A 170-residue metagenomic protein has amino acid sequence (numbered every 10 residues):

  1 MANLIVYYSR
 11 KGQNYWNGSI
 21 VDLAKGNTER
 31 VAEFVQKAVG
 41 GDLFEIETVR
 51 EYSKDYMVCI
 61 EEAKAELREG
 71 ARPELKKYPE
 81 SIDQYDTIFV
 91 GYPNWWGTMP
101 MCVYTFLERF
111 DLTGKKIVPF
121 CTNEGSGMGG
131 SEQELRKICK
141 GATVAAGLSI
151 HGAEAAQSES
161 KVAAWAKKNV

Functional and structural regions predicted by a protein language model:
M1-T87, G97-T98, Y104, S160-V170: N-terminal beta1-alpha1-beta2 submodule of the flavodoxin-like/Rossmannoid cofactor-binding fold
K11-Q13, V49-E51, N94-G97, E124-G127 (+1 more regions): Solvent-exposed loop/turn segments at secondary-structure junctions within structured extracellular/periplasmic domains
E45-E47, C121, L148-S149: Residue-level recognition of beta-strand->loop/alpha-helix junctions
I82, E108-G114, I138-C139: Short, conserved loop/helix-junction motifs that constitute active-site signature segments in enzyme catalytic cores
P100-V103, G129-E132, A156-E159: Conserved strand-to-helix beginnings and helix N-cap segments that scaffold or border functional pockets
G125-I138: Glycine-rich, charge-decorated loop segments at or immediately adjacent to ligand/cofactor-binding or catalytic sites
T143-V170: Glycine-rich phosphate/pyrophosphate-binding loop and the adjoining helix
